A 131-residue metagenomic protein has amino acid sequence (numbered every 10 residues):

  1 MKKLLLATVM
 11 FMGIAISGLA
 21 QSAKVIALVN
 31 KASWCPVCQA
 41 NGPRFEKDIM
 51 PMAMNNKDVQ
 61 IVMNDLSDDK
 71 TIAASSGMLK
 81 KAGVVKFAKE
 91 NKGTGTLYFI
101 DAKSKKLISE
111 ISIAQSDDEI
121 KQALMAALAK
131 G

Functional and structural regions predicted by a protein language model:
L4-I14: Sec-dependent N-terminal signal peptides
I16-A20: Sec/Tat signal peptide C-region and signal peptidase I cleavage site
S22-C35: Short active-site neighborhood of thiol/selenol oxidoreductases, capturing the structured segment around
C35-Q39, L97: The canonical Cys-X-X-Cys-His
Q39-M54: Typically the conserved alpha-helix immediately C-terminal to a functionally engaged Cys/Sec in thioredoxin-like
N55-S75: Thiol-based oxidoreductase modules, predominantly thioredoxin-like and allied folds used for disulfide exchange
L79-F99: Structural micro-motif
K92-G131: Non-catalytic, surface beta->alpha helical segment in thiol-disulfide oxidoreductase systems
